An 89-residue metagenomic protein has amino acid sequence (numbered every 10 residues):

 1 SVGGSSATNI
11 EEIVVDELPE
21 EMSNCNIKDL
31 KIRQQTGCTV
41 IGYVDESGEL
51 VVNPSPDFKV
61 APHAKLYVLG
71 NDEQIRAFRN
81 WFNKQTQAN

Functional and structural regions predicted by a protein language model:
S1-N89: Cytosolic regulatory domains of K+ homeostasis systems
